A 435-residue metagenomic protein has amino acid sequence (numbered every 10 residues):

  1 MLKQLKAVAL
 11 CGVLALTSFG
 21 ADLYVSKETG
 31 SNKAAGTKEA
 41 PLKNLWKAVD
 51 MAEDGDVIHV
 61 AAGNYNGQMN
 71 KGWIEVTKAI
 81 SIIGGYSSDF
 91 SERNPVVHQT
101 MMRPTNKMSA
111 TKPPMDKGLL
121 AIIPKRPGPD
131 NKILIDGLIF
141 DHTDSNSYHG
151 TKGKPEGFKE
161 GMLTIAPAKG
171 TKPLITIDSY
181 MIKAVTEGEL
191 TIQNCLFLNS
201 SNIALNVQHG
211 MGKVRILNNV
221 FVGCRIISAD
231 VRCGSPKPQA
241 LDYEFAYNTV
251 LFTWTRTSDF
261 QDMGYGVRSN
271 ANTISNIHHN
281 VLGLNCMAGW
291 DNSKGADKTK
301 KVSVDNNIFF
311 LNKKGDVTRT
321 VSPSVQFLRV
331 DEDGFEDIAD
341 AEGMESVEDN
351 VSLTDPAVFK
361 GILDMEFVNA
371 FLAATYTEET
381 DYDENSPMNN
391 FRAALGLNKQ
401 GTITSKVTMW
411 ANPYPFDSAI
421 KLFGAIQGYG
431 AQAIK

Functional and structural regions predicted by a protein language model:
M1-A9: Bacterial N-terminal signal peptides that target proteins for export
L10-L14, S18: Hydrophobic helical h-region of N-terminal Sec-dependent signal peptides in bacterial secretory/periplasmic proteins
F19-W46, N64: Right-handed parallel beta-helix/beta-solenoid
N32, S91-M101, T105, D297-K435: Acidic, glycine- and Ser/Thr-rich low-complexity intrinsically disordered tracts in extracellular/secreted proteins
W46, D54-S81, G85-N94: N-terminal extracellular ligand-recognition/capping segment immediately after the signal peptide
M69-K71, E92, K107, M115-L119 (+10 more regions): Short glycine/acidic-rich loop motifs that flank beta-strands on beta-rich extracellular proteins
I80-G157, G161-A168: Right-handed parallel beta-helix/beta-spiral solenoid domain characteristic of secreted/periplasmic
G84, N131-D144, G161-G170, E187-S201 (+6 more regions): Right-handed parallel beta-helix
